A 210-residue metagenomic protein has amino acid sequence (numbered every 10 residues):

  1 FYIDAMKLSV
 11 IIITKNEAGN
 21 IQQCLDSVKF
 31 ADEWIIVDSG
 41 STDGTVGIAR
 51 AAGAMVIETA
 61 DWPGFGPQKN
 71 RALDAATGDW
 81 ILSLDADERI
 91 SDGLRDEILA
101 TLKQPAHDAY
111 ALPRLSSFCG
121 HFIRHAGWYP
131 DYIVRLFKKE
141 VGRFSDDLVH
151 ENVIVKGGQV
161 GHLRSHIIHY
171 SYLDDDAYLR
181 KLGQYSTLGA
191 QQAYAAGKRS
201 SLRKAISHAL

Functional and structural regions predicted by a protein language model:
F1-A5: Short, Lys/Arg-enriched N-terminal segments with co-localized hydrophobic residues within the first ~10-30 amino acids
K7-S9: Cell-envelope/extracellular polymer assembly enzymes that use nucleotide-activated donors
I12-F30: Short, well-formed alpha-helical segments that are part of the catalytic scaffolds of diverse glycosyltransferases
G19-Q22, D43-A52, G93-L94: Acidic helix N-cap motif at the loop->helix transition within catalytic regions of sugar-transfer enzymes
S27, D38-I48, D61, D85: A conserved acidic beta->alpha catalytic loop
F30, A52-G53, Y132, K156: Short, structured coil segments at secondary-structure junctions
V46-A75: Conserved donor nucleotide-binding strand/loop of the catalytic core
G66-D74, W80, S91-L210: Catalytic-site signature of metal-activated, phosphate-bearing donor transferases, centered on the GT-A/GT-A-like
